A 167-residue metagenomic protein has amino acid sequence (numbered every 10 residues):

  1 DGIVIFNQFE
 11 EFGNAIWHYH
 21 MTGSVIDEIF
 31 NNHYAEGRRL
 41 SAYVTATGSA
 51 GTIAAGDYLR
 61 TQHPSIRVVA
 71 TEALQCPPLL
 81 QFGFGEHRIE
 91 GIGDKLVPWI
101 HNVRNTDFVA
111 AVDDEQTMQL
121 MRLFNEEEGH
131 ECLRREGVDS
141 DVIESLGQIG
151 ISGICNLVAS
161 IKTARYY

Functional and structural regions predicted by a protein language model:
D1-G2, E10, R60-I151: Active-site/ligand-binding loops adjacent to catalytic centers
N7, N14, N31-N32, N102-N105 (+2 more regions): Detector for Asparagine
N7-I26, Q148-V158: A glycine-rich, Thr/Ser-enriched phosphate-binding loop motif common to dinucleotide/cofactor-binding enzymes
N14-I66: Glycine-rich ThDP/TPP pyrophosphate-binding loop and its adjacent helix/strand module within ThDP-dependent enzymes
T45-D57, P78-L79, I151-S160: Short glycine/serine/threonine-rich phosphate/pyrophosphate-binding segments that cradle anionic phosphate groups
K162-Y167: Catalytic phosphate/nucleotide-handling subdomain of diverse soluble enzymes
